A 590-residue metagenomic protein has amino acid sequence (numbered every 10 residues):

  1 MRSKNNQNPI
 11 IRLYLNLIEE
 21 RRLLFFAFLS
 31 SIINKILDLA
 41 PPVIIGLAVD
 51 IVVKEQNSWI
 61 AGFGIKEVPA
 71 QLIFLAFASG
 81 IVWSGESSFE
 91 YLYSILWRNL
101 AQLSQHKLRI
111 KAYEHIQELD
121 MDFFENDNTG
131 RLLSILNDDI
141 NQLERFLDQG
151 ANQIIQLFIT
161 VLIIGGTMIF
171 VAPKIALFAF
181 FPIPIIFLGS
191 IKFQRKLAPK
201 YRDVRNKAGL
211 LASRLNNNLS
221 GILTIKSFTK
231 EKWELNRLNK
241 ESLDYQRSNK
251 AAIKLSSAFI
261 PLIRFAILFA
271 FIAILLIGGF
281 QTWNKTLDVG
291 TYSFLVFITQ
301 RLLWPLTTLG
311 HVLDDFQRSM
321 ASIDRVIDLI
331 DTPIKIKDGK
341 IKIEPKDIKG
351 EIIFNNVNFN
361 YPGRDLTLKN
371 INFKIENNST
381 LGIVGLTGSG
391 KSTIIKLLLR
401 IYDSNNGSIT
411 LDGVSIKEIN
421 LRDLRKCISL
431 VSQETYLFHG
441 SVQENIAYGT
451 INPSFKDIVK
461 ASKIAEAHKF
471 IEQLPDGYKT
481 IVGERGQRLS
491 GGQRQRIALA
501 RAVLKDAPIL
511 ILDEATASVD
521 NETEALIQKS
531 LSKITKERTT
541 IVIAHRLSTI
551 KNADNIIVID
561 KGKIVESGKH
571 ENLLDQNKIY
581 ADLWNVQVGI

Functional and structural regions predicted by a protein language model:
R2-K4, Q102, R109-Q142, S213-R237 (+6 more regions): Short intracellular "coupling" helices and adjacent cytoplasmic loop segments at the cytosolic face of multi-pass
P9, L17, V49, Y93 (+3 more regions): Juxtamembrane loop-to-helix connectors within ABC transporter transmembrane domains
E19-R22, M121-D122, D138-L147, A151 (+8 more regions): An intracellular "coupling" helix at the cytosolic face of ABC transporter transmembrane type-1 domains
L24-S88, I169-K174, K285-V289: Transmembrane helix-loop-helix hairpins at lipid-water interfaces of multipass membrane proteins, especially the type-1
F26-I33, S79, Q149-D203, I274-L287 (+1 more regions): Transmembrane helices of ABC transporter permease
L75-E86, E90, I183-F187, S256-A270 (+2 more regions): Hydrophobic alpha-helical segments in the permease module
K230, K254, F271, L302-L329: Cytosolic ends of transmembrane helices, especially the final helix of ABC transmembrane type-1 domains
D338-G339, P345-I590: ABC-type nucleotide-binding domain
